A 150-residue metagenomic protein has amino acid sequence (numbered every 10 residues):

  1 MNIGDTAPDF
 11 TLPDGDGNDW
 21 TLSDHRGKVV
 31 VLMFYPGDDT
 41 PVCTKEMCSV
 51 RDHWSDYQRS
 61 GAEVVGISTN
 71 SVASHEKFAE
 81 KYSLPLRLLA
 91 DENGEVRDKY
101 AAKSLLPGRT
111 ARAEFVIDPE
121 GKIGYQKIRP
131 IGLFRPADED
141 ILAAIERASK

Functional and structural regions predicted by a protein language model:
M1-K150: Chalcogenol-based redox active-site neighborhoods
